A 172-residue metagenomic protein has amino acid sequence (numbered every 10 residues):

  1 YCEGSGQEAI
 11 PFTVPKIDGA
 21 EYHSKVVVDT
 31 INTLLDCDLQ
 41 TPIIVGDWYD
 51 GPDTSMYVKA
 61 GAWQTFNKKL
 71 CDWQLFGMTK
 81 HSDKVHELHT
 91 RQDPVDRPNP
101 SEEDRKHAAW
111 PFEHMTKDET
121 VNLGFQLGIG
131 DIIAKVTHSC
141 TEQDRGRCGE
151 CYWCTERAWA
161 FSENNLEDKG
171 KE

Functional and structural regions predicted by a protein language model:
Y1-E172: Nucleotide-activated chemistry modules centered on ATP-dependent adenylation/adenylyltransferase
